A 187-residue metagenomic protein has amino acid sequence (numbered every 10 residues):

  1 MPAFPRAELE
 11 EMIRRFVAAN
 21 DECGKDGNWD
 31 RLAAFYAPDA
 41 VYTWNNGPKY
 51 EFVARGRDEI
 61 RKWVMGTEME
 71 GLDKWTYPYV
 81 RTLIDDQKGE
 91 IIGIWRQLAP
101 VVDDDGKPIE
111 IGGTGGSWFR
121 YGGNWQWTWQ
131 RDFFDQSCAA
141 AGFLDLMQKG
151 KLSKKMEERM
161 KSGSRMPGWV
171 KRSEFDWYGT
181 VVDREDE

Functional and structural regions predicted by a protein language model:
M1-A34, P38, R172-E187: Short, low-complexity N-terminal intrinsically disordered segments enriched in polar/charged residues
P2, E10-E11, P38-Y42, I60 (+3 more regions): A generic structural signal for ordered alpha-helices
A3-F4, E68-E187: A beta-strand edge to alpha-helix "cap/lid" segment located at domain peripheries
E11, R15-A18, A34, K62 (+5 more regions): Charged/polar, solvent-exposed surface patches and flexible loops
I13-N20, G24, Y36, I60 (+4 more regions): Hydrophobic alpha-helical core bundles mediating ligand binding, dimerization, or RNAP-core interactions
W29-I92: A solvent-exposed, acidic/Ser-Thr-rich amphipathic alpha-helical stretch
